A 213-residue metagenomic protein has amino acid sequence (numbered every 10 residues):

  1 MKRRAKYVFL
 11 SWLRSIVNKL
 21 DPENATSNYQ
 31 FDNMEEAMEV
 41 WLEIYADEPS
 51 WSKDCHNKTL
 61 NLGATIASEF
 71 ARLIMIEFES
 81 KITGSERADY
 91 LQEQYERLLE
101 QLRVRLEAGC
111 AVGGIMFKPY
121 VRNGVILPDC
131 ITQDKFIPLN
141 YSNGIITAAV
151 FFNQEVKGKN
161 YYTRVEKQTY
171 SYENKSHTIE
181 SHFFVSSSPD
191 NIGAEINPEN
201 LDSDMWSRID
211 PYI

Functional and structural regions predicted by a protein language model:
M1-I131: Extended, helix-rich architectural segments
M116-I213: Extended, regular secondary-structure scaffolds
